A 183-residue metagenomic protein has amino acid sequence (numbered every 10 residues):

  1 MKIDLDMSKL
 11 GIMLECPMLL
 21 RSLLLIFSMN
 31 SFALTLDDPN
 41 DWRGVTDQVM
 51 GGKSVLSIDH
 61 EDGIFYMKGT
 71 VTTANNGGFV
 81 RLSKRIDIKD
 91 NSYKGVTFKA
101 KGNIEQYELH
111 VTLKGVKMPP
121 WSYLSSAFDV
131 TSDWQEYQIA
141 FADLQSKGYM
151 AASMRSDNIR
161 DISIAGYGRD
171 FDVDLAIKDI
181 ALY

Functional and structural regions predicted by a protein language model:
M1-M18: N-terminal secretory signal peptides that target proteins for export/translocation
P17-L25: Sec-dependent signal peptide recognition, specifically the positively charged N-region followed immediately by
L24-A33: Hydrophobic h-region of N-terminal signal peptides that target proteins for export in Gram-negative bacteria
F32-Y183: Beta-rich carbohydrate-recognition modules and glycan-binding surfaces
